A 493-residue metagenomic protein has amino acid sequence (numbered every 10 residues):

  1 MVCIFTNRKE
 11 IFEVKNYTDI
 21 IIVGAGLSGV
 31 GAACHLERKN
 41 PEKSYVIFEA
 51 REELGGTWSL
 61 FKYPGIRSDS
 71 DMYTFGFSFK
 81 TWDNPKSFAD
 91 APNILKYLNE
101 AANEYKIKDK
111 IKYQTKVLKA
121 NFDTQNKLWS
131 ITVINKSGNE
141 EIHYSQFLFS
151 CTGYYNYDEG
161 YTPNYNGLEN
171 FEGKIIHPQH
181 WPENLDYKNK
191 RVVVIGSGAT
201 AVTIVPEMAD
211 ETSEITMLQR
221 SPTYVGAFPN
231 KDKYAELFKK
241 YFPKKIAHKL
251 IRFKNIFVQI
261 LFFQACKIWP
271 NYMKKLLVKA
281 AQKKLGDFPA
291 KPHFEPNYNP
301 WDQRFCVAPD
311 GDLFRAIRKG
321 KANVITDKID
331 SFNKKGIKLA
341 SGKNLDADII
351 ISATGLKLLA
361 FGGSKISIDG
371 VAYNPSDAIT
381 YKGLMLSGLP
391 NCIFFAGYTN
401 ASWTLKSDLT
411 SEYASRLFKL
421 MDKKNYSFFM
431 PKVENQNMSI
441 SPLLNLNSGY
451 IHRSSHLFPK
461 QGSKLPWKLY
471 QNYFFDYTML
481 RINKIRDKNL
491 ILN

Functional and structural regions predicted by a protein language model:
F12, Y17, I21-I22, L27 (+5 more regions): Rossmann-like dinucleotide-binding core of oxidoreductases
N16-T18, S137-F147, K188, A340-I349: Core beta-strand elements of the Rossmann-like FAD/NAD(P) dinucleotide-binding domain in flavoenzyme oxidoreductases
T18-I22, L27-I111, Q219-R220, K283-F288: Beta1-alpha1 glycine-rich phosphate/pyrophosphate-binding loop at the start of Rossmann-like nucleotide-binding domains
W82-E100, K112, I195, A265-M273 (+1 more regions): Short beta-strand to alpha-helix junction loop
K86-N156, I317, K321, S331-F332: Feature captures the FAD/FMN-dependent oxidoreductase FAD-binding
N271, K275, K283-L339, K343-D346: Alpha/beta-hydrolase fold catalytic core
A353-M421: Glycine/threonine-rich phosphate-binding loop and adjacent beta-strand/alpha-helix elements that clamp
D408, E412-N493: C-terminal active-site-capping segments
